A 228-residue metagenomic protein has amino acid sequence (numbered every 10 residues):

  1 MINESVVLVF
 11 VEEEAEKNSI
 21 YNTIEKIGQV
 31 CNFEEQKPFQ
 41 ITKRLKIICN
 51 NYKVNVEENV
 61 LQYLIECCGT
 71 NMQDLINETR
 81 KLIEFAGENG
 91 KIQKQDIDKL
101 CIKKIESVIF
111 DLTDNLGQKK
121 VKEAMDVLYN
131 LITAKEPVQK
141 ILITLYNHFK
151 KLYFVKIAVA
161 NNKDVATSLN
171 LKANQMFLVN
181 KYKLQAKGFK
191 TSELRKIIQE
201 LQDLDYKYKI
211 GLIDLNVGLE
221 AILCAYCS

Functional and structural regions predicted by a protein language model:
M1-D114, K187, Q202-L215, A221-S228: Non-catalytic interfacial helical region
C68-R80, V121-A124, V138-Q139, L194: The conserved phosphate-sensing helix
V108-D111, E123-S228: C-terminal alpha-helical interaction modules of replication/initiation AAA+ assemblies
